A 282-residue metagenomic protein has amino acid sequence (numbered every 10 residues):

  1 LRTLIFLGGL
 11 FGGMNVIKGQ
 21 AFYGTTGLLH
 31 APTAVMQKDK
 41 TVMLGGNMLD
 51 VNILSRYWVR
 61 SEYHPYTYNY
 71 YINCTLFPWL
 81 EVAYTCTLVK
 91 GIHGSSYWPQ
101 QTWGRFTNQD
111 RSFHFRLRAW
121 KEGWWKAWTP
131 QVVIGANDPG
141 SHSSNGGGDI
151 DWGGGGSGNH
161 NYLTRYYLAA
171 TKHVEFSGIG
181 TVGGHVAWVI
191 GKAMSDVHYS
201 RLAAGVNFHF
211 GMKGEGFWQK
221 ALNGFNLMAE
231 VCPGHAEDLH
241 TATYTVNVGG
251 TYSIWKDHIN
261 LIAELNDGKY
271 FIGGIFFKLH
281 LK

Functional and structural regions predicted by a protein language model:
L1-T25, K282: Cleavable N-terminal export/targeting peptides
I17-Y166, T171-S177, K213-F217, F225 (+3 more regions): Transmembrane beta-barrel domains of Gram-negative outer membranes and organellar outer membranes
Q20, D50, N159, L163-Y167 (+2 more regions): Outer-membrane beta-barrel transmembrane domain signature
Y71, V248-G250, G273-I275: A short acidic, amphipathic alpha-helical/loop segment
S112-L117, A204, G268-K282: Outer-membrane beta-barrel "beta-signal"
A229-V231, A263-D267, F277: Active-site proximal loops enriched in glycine and acidic residues that flank catalytic Cys/His/Asp and coordinate
Y244-T245, E264-Y270: A cross-taxonomic marker for long C-terminal extensions/tails that follow the last structured domain
W255-H258, Y270: Sequence/structural signature of beta-propeller domains
